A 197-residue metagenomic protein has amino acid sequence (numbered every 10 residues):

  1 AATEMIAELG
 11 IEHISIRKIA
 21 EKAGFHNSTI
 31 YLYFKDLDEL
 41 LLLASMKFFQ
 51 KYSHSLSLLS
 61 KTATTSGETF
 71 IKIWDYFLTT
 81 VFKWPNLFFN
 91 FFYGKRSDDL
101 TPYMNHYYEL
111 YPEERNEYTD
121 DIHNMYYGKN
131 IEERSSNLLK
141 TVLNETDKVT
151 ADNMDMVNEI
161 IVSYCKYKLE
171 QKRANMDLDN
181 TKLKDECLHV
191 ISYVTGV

Functional and structural regions predicted by a protein language model:
A1-I6, I14, F48, Y52 (+1 more regions): Short hydrophobic clusters on alpha-helical segments that form packing/core surfaces in small helical domains
M5, T80, W84, L138 (+1 more regions): Short alpha-helical functional segments enriched in proximate histidine and acidic residues
M5-E8, E12-E39, L43: Helix-turn-helix
S15, F89-F92: Short, hydrophobic secondary-structure boundary micro-motifs
L43, L58-N90: Hydrophobic alpha-helical connector segments
S97-N144, L188: Amphipathic alpha-helical packing segments from all-alpha helical-bundle domains
K129-V197: C-terminal peripheral helix-coil segments that are non-catalytic and often amphipathic
